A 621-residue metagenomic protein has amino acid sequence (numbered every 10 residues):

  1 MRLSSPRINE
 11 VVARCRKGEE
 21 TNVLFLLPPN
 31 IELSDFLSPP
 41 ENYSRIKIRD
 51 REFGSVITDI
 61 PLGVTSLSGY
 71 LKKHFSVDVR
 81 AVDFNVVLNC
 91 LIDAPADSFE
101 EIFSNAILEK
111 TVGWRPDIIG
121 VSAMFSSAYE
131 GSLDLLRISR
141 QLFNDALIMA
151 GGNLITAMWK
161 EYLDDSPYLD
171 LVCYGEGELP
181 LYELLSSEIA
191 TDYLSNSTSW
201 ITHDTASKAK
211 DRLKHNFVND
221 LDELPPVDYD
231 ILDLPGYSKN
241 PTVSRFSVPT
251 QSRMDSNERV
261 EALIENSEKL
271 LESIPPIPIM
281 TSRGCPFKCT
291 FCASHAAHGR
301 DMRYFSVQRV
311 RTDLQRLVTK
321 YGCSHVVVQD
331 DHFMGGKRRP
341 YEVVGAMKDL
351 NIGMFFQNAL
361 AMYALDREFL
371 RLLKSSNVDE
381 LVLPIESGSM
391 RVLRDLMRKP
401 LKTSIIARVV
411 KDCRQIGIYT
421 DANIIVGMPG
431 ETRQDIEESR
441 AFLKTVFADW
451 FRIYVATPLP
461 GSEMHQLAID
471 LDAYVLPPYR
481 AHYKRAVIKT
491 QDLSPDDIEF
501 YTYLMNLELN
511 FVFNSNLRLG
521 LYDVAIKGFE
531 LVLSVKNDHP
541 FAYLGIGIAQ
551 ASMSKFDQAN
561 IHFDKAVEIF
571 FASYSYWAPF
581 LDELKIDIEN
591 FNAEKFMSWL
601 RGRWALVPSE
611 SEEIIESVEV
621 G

Functional and structural regions predicted by a protein language model:
R2, P6, E20-D35, S44-S55 (+8 more regions): C-terminal accessory regions of radical SAM enzymes
R2-R311, V318-G322: Acidic, low-complexity intrinsically disordered segments
R7-E19, S66, L365-N377, R440 (+1 more regions): Short amphipathic alpha-helices and their capping/turn segments at secondary-structure boundaries
F25, V121, A150, Y174 (+4 more regions): Conserved beta-strand positions
D59, Y229-D421, V426-M428, T432-A441: Radical SAM [4Fe-4S] cluster-binding motif and immediate context
A146, I352-G353, M397, L401-I405 (+3 more regions): Short acidic, glycine/proline-enriched helix-loop-strand junctions
Y162-P180, L370-L381, E438-I453: Structural recognition of alpha->loop->beta junctions
